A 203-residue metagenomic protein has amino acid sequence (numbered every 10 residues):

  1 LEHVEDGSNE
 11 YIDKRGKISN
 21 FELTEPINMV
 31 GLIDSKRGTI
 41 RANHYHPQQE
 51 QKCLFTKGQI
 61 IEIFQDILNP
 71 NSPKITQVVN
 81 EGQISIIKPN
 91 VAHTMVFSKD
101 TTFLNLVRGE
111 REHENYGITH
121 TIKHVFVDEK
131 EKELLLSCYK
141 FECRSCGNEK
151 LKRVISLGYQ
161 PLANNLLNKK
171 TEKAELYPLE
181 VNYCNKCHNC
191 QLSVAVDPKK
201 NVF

Functional and structural regions predicted by a protein language model:
L1-N28, A42, K132-E133: A short, N-terminal "cap"/entry segment at the start of jelly-roll beta-barrel domains of the cupin/DSBH fold
V4, L68-P73, S98-E133: Double-stranded beta-helix
G31-Q49: Conserved short histidine dyad/triad with adjacent acidic residue
N43, E62-I63, I87, A92-S98 (+1 more regions): Short beta-strand His + acidic residue motifs that chelate non-heme Fe in jelly-roll/DSBH and cupin folds
H44, E50-F55, Q77, S85 (+2 more regions): His/acidic/aromatic-lined binding-pocket segments of jelly-roll/cupin-type domains and related regulatory beta-sandwich
Q48-I67: Glycine- and acidic-residue-biased ligand/ion/polar-headgroup-sensing regions
I67-P89: Short acidic-glycine-tyrosine-enriched beta hairpin
C138-F203: N-terminal juxtadomain amphipathic helix that follows a signal peptide/anchor or precedes a small N-terminal auxiliary
